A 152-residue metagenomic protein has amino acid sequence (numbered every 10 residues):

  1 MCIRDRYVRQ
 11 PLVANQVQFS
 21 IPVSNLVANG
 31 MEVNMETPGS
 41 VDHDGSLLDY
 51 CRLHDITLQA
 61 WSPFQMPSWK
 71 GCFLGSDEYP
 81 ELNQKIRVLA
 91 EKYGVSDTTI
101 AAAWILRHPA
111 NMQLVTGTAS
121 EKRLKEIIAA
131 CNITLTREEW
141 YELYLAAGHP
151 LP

Functional and structural regions predicted by a protein language model:
R4-P152: Beta/alpha (TIM)-barrel catalytic core signal, keyed to glycine-rich beta->alpha loops juxtaposed to Asp/Glu that bind
